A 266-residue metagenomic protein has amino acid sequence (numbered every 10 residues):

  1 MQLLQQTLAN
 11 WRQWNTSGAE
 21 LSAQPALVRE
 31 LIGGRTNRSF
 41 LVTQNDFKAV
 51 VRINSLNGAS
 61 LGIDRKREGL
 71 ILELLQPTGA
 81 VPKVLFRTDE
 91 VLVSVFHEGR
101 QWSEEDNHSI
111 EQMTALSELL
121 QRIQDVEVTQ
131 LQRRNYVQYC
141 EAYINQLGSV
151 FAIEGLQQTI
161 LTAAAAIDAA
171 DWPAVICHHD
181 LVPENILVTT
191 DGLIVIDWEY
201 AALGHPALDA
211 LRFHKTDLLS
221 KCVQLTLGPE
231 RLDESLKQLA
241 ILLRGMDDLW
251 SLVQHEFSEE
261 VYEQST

Functional and structural regions predicted by a protein language model:
L4-S22, V126-H179, P183-E184, T189-T190: An alpha-helical support segment within catalytic cores of ATP-dependent transferases
S22-R29: Conserved N-terminal boundary motif of the eukaryotic protein kinase catalytic domain
R29-T43, K48-V51, A164-L208: Active-site acidic catalytic loop and adjacent metal/ATP-binding pocket of ATP-dependent phosphoryl transfer enzymes
E30-Q132, E154: ATP-binding pocket architecture of kinase catalytic cores
E68-G69, I194, L211-H214, S265: Glycine-rich, phosphate-binding/catalytic loops in enzymes
F151-Q158, L249-T266: ATP/Mg2+ or Mg2+-diphosphate-binding catalytic cores that bind nucleotide phosphates or diphosphates via glycine-rich
A207-R231, A240-E260: Active-site activation/catalytic loop segments of kinase-like enzymes and analogous catalytic loops in related
